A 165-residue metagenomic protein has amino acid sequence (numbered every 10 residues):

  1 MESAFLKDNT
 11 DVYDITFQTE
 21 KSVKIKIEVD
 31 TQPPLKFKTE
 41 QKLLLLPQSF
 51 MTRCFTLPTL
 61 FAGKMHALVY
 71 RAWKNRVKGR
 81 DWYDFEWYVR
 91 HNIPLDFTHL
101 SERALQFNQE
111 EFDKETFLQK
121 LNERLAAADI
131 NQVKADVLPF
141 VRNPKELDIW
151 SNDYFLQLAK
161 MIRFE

Functional and structural regions predicted by a protein language model:
M1-E165: Structured mid-to-C-terminal alpha-helical surface segments
